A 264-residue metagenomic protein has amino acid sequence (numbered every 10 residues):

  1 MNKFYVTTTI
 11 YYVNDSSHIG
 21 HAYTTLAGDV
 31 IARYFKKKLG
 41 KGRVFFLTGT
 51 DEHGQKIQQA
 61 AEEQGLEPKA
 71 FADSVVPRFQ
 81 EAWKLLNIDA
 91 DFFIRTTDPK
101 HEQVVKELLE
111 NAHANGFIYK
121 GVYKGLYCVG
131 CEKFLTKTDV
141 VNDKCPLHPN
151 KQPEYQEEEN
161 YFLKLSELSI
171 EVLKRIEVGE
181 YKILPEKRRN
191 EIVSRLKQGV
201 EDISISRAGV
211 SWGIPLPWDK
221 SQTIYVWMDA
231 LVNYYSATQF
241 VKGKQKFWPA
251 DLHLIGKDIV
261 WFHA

Functional and structural regions predicted by a protein language model:
M1-L39, L47-T48, K100-V104, Q156-A264: Structured secondary-structure scaffolds
M1-Y119, V129: N-terminal Rossmann-like or analogous alpha/beta NTP/dinucleotide-binding catalytic cores that position adenine
V30-A32, K69-S74, F117-Y119, P146 (+3 more regions): Glycine-rich loops and low-complexity Gly/Arg-rich segments that provide flexible linkers or classic glycine-based
I57, A61, L135, C145 (+2 more regions): Short clusters of hydrophobic/aromatic residues that line enzyme substrate/ligand-binding pockets
Q80, H113-A114, V140-Q152, N190-I192 (+2 more regions): Intrinsically disordered, low-complexity boundary segments flanking structured domains
L86-R95, H113-L126, T138-D139, E154-Q156 (+2 more regions): Short secondary-structure capping/junction motifs at helix and strand boundaries
N115-S169, L173: Cys/His-rich short segments
